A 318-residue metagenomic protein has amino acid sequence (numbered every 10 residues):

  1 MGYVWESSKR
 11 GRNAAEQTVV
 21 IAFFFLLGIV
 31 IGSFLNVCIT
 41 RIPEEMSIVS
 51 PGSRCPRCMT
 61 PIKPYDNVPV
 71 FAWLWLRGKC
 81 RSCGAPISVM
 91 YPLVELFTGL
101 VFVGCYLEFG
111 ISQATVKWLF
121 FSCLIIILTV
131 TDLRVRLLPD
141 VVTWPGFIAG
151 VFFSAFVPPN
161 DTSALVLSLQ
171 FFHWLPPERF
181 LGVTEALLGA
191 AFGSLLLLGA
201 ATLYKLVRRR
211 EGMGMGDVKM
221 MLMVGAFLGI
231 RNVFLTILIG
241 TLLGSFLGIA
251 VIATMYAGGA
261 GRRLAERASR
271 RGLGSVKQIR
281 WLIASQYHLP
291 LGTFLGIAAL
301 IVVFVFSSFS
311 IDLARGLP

Functional and structural regions predicted by a protein language model:
G2-P318: A membrane-topology feature that recognizes alpha-helical transmembrane segments and their immediate juxtamembrane
